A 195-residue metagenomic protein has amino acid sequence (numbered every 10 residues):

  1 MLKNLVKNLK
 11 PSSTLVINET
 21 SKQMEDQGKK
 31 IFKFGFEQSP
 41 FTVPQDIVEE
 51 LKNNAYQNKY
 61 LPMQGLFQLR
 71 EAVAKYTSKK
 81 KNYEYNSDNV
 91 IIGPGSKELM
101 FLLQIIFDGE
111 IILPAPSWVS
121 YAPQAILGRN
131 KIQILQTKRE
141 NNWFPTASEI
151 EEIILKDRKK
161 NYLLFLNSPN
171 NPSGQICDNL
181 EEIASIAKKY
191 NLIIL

Functional and structural regions predicted by a protein language model:
K3, K7-P94: N-terminal small-domain helix-loop-helix segment of the aminotransferase-like
M24-Q27, G128, K189-Y190: Helix C-cap/helix->beta junction micro-motif
S96-M100, S117-S120: Conserved coil-to-alpha-helix start sites within the AMP-binding
I106-A125: Conserved PLP-anchoring active-site segment centered on the Schiff-base-forming lysine
A115, I134-R139: Short beta->alpha connector loops at strand-helix junctions that form conserved, small/polar/Pro-enriched
T137-L195: Active-site phosphate-binding strand-loop segment of PLP-dependent enzymes
